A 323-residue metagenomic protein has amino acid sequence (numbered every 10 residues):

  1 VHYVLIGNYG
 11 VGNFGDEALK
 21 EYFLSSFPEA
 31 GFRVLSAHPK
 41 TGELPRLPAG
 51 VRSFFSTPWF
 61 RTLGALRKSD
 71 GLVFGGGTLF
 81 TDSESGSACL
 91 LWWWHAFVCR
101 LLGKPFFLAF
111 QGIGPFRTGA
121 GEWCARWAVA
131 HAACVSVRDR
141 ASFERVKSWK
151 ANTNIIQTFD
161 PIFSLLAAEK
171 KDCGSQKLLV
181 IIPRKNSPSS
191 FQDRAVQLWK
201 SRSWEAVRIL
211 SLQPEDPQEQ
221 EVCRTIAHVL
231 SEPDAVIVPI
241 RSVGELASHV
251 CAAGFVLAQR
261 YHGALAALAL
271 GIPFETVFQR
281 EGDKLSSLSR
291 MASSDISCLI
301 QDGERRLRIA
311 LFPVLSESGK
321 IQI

Functional and structural regions predicted by a protein language model:
V1-I323: Active-site anion-handling motifs in enzyme catalytic cores
